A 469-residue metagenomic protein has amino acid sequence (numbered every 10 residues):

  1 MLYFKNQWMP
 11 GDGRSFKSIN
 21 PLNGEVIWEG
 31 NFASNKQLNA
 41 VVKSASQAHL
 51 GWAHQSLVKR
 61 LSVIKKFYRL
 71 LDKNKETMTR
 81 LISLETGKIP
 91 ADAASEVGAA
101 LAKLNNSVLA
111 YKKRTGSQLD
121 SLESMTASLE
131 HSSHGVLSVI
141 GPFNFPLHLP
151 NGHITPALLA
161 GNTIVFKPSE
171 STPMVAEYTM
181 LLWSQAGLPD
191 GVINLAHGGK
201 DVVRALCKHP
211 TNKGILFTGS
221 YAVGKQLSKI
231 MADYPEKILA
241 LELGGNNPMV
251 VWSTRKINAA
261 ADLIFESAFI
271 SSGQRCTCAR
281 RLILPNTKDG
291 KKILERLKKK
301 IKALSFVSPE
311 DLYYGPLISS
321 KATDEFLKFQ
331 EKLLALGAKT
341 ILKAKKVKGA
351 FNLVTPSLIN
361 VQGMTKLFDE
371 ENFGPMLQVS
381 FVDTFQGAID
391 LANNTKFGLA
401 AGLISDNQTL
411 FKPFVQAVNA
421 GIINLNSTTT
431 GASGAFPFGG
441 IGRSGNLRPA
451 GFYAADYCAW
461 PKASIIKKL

Functional and structural regions predicted by a protein language model:
M1-M125: N-terminal Rossmann-like NAD(P)+-binding subdomain of aldehyde/semialdehyde dehydrogenases
L22-E29, N212, V250, K346 (+1 more regions): Conserved C-terminal structural/oligomerization subdomain of aldehyde/semialdehyde dehydrogenase
G24, R60, I82, L104 (+9 more regions): Residue-level signal for inorganic ion chemistry
I27-A33, A48-H54, S138-V139, M249-W252 (+5 more regions): Short, well-ordered beta-strand elements within core beta-sheets of diverse protein domains
H49, A53, Y68-K75, T79 (+16 more regions): Structural signal for hydrophobic packing residues in well-ordered secondary-structure cores of soluble enzyme domains
G116-A259, T287, V382: Rossmann-like NAD(P) dinucleotide-binding subdomain of oxidoreductase/dehydrogenase enzymes
T163-V165, T340, I422: A short hydrophobic/small-residue beta-strand
V223-Q362, L425: ALDH superfamily catalytic-core signature
